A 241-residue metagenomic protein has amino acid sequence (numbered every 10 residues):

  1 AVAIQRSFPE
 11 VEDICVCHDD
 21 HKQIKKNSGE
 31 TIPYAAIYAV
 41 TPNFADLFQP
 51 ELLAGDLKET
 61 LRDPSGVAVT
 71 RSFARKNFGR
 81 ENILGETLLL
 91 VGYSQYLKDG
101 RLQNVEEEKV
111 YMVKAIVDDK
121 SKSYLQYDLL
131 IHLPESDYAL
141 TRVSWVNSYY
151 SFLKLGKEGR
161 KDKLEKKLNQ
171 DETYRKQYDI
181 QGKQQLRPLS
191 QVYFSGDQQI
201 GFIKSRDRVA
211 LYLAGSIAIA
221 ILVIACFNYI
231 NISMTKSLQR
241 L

Functional and structural regions predicted by a protein language model:
A1-A54: Short amphipathic beta-strand/extended segments in non-transmembrane regions
A1-I4, L90, K167-D171, S216-I219 (+2 more regions): Structural preference for long, well-ordered alpha-helical segments in enzyme cores
C15-Q23, D63-P64, T87, G92: Short, glycine/charge-rich beta-strand/loop segments that flank catalytic centers and engage negatively charged groups
T31, R160, R208-V209, Q239-L241: Membrane-helix interface segments
Y38-A54, G66-R206: Mid-to-C-terminal secondary-structure elements that act as membrane-proximal/extracytoplasmic interface segments
K58-R62: Glycine-rich loop motifs involved in handling phospho/adenylate chemistry
G201-I221: N-terminal membrane-entry
F227-L241: Intracellular coupling helices
